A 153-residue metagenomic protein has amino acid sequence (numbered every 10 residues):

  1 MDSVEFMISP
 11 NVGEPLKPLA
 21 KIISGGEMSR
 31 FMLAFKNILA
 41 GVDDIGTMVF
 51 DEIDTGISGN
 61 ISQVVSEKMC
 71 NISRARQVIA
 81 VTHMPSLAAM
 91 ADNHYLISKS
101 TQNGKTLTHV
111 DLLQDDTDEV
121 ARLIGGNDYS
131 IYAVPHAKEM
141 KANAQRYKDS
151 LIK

Functional and structural regions predicted by a protein language model:
M1: Conserved nucleotide-binding/hydrolysis modules and their immediate coupling elements across P-loop/ASCE NTPase motors
V4, N60-K153: C-terminal lobe/lid and adjacent interdomain/linker elements of RecA-like ASCE P-loop ATPase modules
E5-F6, P10-G13, P18, E27-M48: GG-anchored amphipathic helix commonly corresponding to the ABC/SMC/Rad50 NBD signature/C-loop
K17, V42-D43, T55-Q63: Conserved D-loop-proximal element of ABC-family nucleotide-binding domains
K17-K21, T108: Pre-signature/interface helix of ABC/ABC-like ATPase nucleotide-binding domains
S24: ABC transporter NBD signature
N37-G41, G59, N71: Conserved helix-loop functional segments at active or binding sites
D51-E52: Walker B catalytic acidic pair
